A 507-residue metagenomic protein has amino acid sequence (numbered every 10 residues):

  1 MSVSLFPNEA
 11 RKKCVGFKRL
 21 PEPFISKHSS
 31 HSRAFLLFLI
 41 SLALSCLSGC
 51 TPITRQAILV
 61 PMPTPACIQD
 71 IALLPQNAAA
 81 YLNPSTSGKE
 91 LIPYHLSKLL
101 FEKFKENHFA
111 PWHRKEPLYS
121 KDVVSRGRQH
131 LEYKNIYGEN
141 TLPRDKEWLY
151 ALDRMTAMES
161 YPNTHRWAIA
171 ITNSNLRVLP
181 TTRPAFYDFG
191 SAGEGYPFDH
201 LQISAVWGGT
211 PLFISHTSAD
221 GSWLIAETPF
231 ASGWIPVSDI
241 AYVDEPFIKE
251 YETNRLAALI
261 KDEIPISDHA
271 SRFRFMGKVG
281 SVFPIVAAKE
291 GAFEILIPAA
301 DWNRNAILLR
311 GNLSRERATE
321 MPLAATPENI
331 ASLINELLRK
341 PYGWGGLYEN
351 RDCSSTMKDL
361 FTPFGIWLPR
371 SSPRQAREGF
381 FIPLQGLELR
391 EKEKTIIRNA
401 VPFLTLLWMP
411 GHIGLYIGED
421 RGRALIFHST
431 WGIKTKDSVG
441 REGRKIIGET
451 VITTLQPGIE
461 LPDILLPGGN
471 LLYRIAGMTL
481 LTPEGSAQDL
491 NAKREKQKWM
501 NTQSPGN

Functional and structural regions predicted by a protein language model:
S48-G49: C-terminal motif of bacterial Sec signal peptides marking the signal peptidase cleavage site
T54-S174, T181-R183, Y187-D188, P197 (+2 more regions): Boundary regions of SH3-family modules and the immediately adjacent low-complexity/disordered segments in eukaryotic
R55-Q76, F230, S238-A258, I264-S267 (+1 more regions): Aromatic- and glycine-rich peptidoglycan recognition patches
E194-S218, R272-K289: Conserved beta-strand/loop element in small beta-rich adapter and peptidoglycan-binding domains
D199, A270, E316-M321, R339-Y348 (+1 more regions): Second-shell loop/turn segments in exported
A205, P369-D437: ...with weaker cross-activation on analogous glycine-rich loops/strands in unrelated enzymes
Y242-V243, E263-I307, K340-R351, W408-I459: Glycine-rich catalytic cores of cysteine/serine-nucleophile enzymes that process amide/ester linkages in cell-envelope
I334, W344-Q375: Active-site nucleophilic cysteine motif
